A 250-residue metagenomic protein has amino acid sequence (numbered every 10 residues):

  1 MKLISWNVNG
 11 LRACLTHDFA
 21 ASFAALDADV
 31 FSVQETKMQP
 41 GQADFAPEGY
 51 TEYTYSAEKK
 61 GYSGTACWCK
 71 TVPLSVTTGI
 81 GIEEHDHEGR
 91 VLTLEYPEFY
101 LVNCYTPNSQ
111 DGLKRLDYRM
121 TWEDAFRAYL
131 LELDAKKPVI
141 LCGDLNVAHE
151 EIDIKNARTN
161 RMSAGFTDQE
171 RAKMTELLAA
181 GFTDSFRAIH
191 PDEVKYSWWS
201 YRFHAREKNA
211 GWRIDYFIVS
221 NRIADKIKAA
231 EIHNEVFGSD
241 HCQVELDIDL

Functional and structural regions predicted by a protein language model:
M1-N9, E98-Q110, C142: Active-site-proximal beta-strand elements of phosphoester/diester hydrolases
M1-P47, A57, Y62-S63, L177: N-terminal, active-site-proximal structural segment of metallo-dependent hydrolase catalytic domains
N7, F23-G41, L101, L130-E151 (+4 more regions): Active-site beta-strand/loop signature of hydrolases that rely on acidic residues for catalysis
V30, T51, A125-A210, I214: Metal-dependent phosphoesterases centered on the DNase I-like endonuclease/exonuclease/phosphatase
K37, Q42-S109: Structured beta-strand-rich core segments of catalytic domains in phosphoester-bond hydrolases
K60-S75, E193, A205-D225: Conserved beta strand-loop-helix elements of the APE1-like EEP
K70, L94-P97, S220-N221, S239 (+1 more regions): Active-site beta-strand termini and strand-to-loop segments that position acidic
G81-I82, P107-E123, R158-M162: Surface-exposed cleft-lining segments at the edges of enzyme active sites
